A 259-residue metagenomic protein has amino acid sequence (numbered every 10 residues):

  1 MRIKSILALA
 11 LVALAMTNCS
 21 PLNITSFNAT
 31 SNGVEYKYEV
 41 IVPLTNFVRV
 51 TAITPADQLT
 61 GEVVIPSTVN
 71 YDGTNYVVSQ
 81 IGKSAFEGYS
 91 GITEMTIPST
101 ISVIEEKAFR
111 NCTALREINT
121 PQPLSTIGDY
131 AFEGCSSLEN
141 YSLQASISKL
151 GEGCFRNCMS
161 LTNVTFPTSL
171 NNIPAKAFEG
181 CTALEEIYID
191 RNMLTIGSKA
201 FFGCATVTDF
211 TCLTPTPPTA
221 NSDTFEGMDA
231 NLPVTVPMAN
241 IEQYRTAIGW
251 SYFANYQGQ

Functional and structural regions predicted by a protein language model:
R2-V34: Bacterial Sec-dependent N-terminal signal peptides
S5, C19-N23, P233-Q259: Extracellular/surface-exposed low-complexity segments
I24-P55: Short beta-strand/loop segment at the start of cytosolic alpha/beta domains
V40-V48, Q58-Q80, S90-V103, C112-T126 (+6 more regions): Structural signature of tandem-repeat unit edges
I53-A56, V69, A85-F86: Acidic, Ser/Thr
K83-A85, E105-A108, G128-E133, G151-R156 (+3 more regions): Consensus positions within tandem repeat domains that build extended binding/scaffold surfaces
I127-G128, A220-N221, R245-A247: Short, charged, surface-exposed secondary-structure boundary motifs
T224-M228, I248-S251: Short, conserved catalytic or adaptor-binding loops enriched in Gly and charged residues
